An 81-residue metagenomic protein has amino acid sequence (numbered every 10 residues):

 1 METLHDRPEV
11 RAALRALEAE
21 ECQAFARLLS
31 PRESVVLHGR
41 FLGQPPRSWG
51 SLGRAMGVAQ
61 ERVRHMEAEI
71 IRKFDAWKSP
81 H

Functional and structural regions predicted by a protein language model:
M1-F25, R47: Charged, low-cysteine interdomain linkers and short loop/connector segments that bridge structured helical modules
A24-R47: Short amphipathic alpha helix immediately N-terminal
R32-L37, G53-M56, K78: Generic alpha-helical hydrophobic packing signal
G43-R62: Helix-turn-helix DNA-binding module
M66-E69: Residues within the DNA-recognition helix of helix-turn-helix
I71-H81: Short, Lys/Arg-enriched C-terminal cap helix and immediately downstream tail that follows
